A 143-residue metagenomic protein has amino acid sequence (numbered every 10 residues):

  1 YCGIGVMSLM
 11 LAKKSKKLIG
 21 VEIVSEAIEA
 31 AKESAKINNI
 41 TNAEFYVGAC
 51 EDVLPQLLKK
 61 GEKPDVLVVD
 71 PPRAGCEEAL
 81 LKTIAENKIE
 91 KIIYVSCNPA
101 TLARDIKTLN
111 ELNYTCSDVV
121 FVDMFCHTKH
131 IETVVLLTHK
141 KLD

Functional and structural regions predicted by a protein language model:
Y1-D143: Rossmann-like S-adenosyl-L-methionine
